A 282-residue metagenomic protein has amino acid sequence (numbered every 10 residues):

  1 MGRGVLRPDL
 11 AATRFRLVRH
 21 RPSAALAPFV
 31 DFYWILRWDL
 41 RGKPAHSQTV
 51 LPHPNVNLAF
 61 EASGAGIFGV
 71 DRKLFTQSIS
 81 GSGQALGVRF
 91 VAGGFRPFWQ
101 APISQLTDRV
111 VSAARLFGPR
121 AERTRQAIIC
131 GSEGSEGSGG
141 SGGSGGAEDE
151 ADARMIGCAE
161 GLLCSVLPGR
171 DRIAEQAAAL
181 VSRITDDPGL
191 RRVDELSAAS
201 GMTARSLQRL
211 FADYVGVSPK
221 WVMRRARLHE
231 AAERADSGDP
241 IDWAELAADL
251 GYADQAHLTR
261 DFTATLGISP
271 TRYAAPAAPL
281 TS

Functional and structural regions predicted by a protein language model:
M1-A204, Y214-P219, E233-G238, D242-A253 (+1 more regions): Alpha-helical bundle regulatory/interaction domains
F211, M223, F262-T263, A274: DNA major-groove recognition helix of helix-turn-helix
